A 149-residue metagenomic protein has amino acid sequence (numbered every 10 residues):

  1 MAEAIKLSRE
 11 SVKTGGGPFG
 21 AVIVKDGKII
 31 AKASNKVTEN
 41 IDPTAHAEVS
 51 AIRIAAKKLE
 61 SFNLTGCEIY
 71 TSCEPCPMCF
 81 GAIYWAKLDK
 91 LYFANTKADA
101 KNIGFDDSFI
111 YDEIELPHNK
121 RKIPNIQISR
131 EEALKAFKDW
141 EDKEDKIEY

Functional and structural regions predicted by a protein language model:
M1-V12, P75, A82-Y149: Zinc-dependent deaminase
A4, S8-S11, A21, A47 (+1 more regions): Small-residue (primarily alanine) positions within well-ordered alpha-helices, especially packing/interaction faces
P18, T38-H46, E74, K120 (+1 more regions): Residues at secondary-structure transition points
F19-G27: Short beta-strand scaffold segments in enzyme catalytic cores
I30-V37: Short beta->alpha transition motifs characteristic of CBS
V37, T71, N95: Residues that line or immediately flank small-molecule/substrate-binding pockets and catalytic motifs
A45, V49-A86: Helix-adjacent hinge/juxtasegments
